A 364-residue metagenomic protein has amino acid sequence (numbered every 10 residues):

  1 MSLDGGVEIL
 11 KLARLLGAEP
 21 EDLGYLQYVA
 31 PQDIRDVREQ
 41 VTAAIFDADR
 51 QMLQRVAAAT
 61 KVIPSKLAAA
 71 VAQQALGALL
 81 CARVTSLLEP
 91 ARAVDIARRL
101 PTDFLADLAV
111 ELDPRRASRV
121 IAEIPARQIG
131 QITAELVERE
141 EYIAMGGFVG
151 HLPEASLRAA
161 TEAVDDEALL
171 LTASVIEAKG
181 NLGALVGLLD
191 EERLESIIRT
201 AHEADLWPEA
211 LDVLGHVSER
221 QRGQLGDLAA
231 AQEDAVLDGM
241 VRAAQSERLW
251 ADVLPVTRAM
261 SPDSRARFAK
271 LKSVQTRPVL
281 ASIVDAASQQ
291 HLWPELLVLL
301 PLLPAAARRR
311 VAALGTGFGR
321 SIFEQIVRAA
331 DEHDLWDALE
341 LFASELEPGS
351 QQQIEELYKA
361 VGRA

Functional and structural regions predicted by a protein language model:
M1-A364: Hydrophobic packing positions in regular secondary-structure scaffolds
